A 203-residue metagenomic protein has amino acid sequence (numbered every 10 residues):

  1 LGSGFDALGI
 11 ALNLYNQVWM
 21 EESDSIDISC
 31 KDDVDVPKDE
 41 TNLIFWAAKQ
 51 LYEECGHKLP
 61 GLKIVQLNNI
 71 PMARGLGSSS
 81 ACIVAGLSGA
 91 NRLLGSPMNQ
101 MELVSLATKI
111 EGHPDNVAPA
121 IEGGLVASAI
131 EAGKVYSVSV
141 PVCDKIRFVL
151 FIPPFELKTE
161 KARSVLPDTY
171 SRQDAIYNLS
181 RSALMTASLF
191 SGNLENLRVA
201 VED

Functional and structural regions predicted by a protein language model:
L1, G9-L12, G56-K58, G75 (+4 more regions): Solvent-exposed alpha-helices and their adjacent loops that cap or buttress functional pockets in soluble metabolic
L1-R74, S88, R92, S96-M98: ATP-binding N-lobe of GHMP and related small-molecule kinases
L14, D24, G124, I152-L157: Glycine-rich beta-alpha junction loops
L14, L76-N99, I121-V126, E131: DPxDG-like acidic metal-binding loop motif
C30-K38, N68-G77, A107-P114, D168-Q173: A short glycine/serine-rich beta->alpha loop
G61-Q66, M98-K109, V199-V201: Beta-strand segments within the central parallel beta-sheet cores of soluble alpha/beta enzyme folds
M98-I146: Alpha/beta catalytic cores of group-transfer enzymes, especially the acyltransferase/condensing modules of polyketide
S139-D203: C-terminal nucleotide
